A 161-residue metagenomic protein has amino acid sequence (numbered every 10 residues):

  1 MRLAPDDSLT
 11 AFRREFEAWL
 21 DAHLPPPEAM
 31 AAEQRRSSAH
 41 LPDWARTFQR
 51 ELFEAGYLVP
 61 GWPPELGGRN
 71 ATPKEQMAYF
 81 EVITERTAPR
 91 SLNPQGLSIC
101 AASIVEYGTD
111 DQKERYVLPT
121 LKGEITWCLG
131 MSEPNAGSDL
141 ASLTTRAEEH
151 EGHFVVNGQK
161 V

Functional and structural regions predicted by a protein language model:
M1-M30, R36, T47, Y57-L58 (+3 more regions): Flavin-dependent oxidoreductase catalytic core characteristic of acyl-CoA dehydrogenase/oxidase-like enzymes
A4, S8, F12, H40 (+4 more regions): Catalytic cores of large soluble enzymes that bind and process phosphate-bearing ligands
L9, L20, G56, P63 (+5 more regions): Buried hydrophobic positions in well-ordered alpha/beta secondary-structure cores of metabolic enzymes
R14-E17, T84, V161: Solvent-exposed alpha-helix faces
P26-M30, N93, W127: Short, polar/charged, Gly/Pro-enriched helix-capping and turn/loop motifs at alpha-helix termini and inter-helix linkers
A32-H40, P64-G68, C100-E106, S132-N135: Conserved short loop/turn motifs at secondary-structure junctions
R46-E124: Internal helix-loop-helix
G68-R69, A88, D111-V161: Glycine-rich, Trp-frequent "lid" loop and neighboring beta-strands that shape and gate the flavin cofactor pocket
